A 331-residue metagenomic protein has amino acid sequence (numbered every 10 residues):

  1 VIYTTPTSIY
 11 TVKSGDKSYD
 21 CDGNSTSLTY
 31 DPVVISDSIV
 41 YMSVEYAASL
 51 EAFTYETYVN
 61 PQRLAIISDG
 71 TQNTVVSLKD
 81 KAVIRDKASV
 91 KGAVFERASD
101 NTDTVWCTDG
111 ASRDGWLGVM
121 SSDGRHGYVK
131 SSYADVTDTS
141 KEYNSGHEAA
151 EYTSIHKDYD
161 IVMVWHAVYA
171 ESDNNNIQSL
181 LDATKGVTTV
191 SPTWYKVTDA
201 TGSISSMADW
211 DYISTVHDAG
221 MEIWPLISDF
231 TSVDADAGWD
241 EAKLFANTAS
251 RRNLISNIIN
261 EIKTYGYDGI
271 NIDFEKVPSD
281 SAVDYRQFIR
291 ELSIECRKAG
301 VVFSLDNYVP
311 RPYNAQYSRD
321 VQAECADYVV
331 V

Functional and structural regions predicted by a protein language model:
V1-D100, T104-R113, S145-Y152: Primary recognition of N-terminal secretory signal peptides and signal-anchoring hydrophobic helices
Y3, N101-T102, L117-S121, V129: SH3/SH3-like beta-barrel fold
T7, S122-G124: Glycine-centered tight beta-turn/hairpin loop motif at sheet-sheet or coil-to-beta transitions
I39, K79, D114, K157-Y159 (+2 more regions): Extracytoplasmic
K81-V83, S131-Q178: Boundary/entry segment of secreted carbohydrate-active catalytic domains
A93-D109, S121, V162-D218: Conserved, compact domain cores that house catalytic/ligand-binding motifs in diverse enzymes and effector modules
D158-E171, K196-V331: Chitinase-like catalytic core of GlcNAc-active glycosidases
